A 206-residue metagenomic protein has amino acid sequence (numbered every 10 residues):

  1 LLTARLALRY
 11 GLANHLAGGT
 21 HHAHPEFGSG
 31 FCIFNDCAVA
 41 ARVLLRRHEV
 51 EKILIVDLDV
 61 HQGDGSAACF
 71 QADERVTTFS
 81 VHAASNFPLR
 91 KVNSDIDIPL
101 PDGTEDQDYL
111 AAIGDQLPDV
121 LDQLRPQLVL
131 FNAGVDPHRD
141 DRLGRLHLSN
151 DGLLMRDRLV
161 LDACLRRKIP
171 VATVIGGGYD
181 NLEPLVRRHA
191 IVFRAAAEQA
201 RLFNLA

Functional and structural regions predicted by a protein language model:
L1-A206: A general "terminal functional-core" signal
